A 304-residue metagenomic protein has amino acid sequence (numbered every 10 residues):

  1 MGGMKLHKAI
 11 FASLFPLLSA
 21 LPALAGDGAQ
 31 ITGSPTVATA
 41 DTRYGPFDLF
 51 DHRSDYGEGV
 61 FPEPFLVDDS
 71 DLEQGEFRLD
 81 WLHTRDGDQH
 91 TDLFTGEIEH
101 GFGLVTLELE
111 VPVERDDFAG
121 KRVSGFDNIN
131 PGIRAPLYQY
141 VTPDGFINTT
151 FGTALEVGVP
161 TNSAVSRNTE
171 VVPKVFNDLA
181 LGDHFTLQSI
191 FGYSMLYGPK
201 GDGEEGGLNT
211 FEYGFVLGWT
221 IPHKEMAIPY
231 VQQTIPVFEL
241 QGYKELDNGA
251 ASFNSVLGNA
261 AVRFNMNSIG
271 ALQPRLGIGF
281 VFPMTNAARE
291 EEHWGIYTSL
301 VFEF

Functional and structural regions predicted by a protein language model:
M1-G3, D48: Short intrinsically disordered, low-complexity coil segments enriched in acidic
G3-F11: Bacterial N-terminal signal peptides that target proteins for export
A12-A20: Bacterial N-terminal signal peptides
L21-A25: Sec/Tat signal peptide C-region and signal peptidase I cleavage site
G26-F304: Transmembrane beta-barrel domains of Gram-negative outer membranes and organellar outer membranes
